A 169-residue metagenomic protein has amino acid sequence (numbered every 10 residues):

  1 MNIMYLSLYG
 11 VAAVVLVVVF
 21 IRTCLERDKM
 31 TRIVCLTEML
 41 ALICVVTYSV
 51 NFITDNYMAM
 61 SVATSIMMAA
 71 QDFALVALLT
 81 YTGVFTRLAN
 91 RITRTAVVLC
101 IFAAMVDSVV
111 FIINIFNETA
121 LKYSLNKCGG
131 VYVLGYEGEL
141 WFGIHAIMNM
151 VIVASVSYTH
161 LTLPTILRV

Functional and structural regions predicted by a protein language model:
M1-G10, I113-S155: Extracellular-loop-to-transmembrane junctions of the mid-late helices
Y5-Y57, A63-T80, L99-E118: Hydrophobic alpha-helical transmembrane segments of multi-pass membrane proteins
M30, S61-S65, T93, E139 (+1 more regions): Hydrophobic, aromatic-rich alpha-helical transmembrane segments and their membrane-interface anchor motifs
T82-T86: Class A GPCR helix-loop hinge within the 7TM core
R91-V98: Membrane-interfacial entry segments at the cytosolic side of transmembrane helices
T159-T165: Conserved small/polar residues in nucleotide/adenosyl-binding loops
